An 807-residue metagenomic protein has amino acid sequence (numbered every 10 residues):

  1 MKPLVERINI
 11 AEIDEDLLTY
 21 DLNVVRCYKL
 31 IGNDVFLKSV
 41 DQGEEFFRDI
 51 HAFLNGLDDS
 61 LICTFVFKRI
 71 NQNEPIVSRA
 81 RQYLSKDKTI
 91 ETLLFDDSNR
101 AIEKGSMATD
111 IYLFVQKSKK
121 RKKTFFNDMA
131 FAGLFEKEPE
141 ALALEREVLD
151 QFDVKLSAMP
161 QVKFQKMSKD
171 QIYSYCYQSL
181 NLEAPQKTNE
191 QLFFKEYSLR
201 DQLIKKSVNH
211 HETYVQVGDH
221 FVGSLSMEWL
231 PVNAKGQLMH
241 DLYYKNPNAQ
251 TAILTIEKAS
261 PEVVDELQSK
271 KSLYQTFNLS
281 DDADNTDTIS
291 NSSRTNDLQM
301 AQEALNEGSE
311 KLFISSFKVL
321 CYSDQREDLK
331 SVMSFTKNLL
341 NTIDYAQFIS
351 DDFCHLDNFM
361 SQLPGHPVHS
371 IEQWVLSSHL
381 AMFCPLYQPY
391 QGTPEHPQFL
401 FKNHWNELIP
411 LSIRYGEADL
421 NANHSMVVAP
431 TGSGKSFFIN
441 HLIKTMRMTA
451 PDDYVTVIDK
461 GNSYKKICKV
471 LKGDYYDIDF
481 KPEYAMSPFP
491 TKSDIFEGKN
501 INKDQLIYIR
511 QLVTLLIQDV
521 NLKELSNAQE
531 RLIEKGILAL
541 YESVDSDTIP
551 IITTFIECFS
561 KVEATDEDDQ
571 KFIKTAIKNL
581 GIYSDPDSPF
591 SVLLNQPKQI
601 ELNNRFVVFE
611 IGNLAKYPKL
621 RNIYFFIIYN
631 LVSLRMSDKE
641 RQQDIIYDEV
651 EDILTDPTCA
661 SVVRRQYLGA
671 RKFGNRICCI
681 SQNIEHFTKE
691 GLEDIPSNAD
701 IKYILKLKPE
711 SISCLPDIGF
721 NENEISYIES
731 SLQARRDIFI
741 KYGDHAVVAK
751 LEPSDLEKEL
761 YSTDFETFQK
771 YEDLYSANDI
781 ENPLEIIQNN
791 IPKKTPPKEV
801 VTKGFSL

Functional and structural regions predicted by a protein language model:
M1-P385: Extended, folded cores of ATP/NTP-driven motor/assembly subunits in large transport and secretion machines
N33, V40-D59, P261-E262, Y345 (+7 more regions): P-loop NTPase motor domains
V427: Hydrophobic anchor at the beta1->P-loop junction of P-loop NTPases
G432: Walker A (P-loop) phosphate-binding loop of P-loop NTPases
K435: Conserved lysine of the Walker
F438: Hydrophobic positions on the alpha1 helix immediately C-terminal to the Walker A/P-loop
T445-T456, L471: Post-Walker A helix-loop "phosphate-sensing" segment adjacent to the P-loop in P-loop NTPases
D474-Y476, L692-I704: A short helix-turn-beta junction within AAA+ P-loop NTPase domains corresponding to the substrate/partner-engaging
